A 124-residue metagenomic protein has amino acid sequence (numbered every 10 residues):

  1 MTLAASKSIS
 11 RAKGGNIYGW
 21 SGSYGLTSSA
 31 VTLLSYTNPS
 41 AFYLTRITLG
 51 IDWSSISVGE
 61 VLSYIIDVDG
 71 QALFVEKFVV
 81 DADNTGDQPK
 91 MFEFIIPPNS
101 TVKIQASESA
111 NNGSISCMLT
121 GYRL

Functional and structural regions predicted by a protein language model:
M1-L124: Beta-strand-centric surfaces of beta-sandwich/beta-rich domains
